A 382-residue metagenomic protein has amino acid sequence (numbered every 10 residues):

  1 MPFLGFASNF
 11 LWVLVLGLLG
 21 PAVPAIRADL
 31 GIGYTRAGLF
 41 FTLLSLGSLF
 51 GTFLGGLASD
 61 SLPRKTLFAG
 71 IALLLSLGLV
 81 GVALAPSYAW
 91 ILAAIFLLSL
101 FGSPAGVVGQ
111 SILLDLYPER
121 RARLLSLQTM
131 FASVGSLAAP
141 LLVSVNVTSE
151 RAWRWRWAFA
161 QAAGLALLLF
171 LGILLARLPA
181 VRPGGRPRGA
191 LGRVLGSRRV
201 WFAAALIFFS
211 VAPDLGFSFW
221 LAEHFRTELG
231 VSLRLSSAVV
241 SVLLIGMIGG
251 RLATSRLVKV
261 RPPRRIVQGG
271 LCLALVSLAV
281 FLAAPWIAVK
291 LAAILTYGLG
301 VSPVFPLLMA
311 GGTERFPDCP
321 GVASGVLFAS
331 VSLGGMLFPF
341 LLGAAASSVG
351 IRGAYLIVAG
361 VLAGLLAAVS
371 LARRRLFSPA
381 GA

Functional and structural regions predicted by a protein language model:
G17, L44-L49, F53, L137 (+3 more regions): Residue-level signature of mid-helix packing/kink "hotspots" within the transmembrane helices of 12-pass Major
L19-G20, R198-S241, I248: Extracytoplasmic gate region of multi-pass secondary transporters
G31, P63, L84-A89, P118 (+2 more regions): Helix-breaking motifs and short loop linkers at transmembrane-helix boundaries and internal kinks in secondary membrane
F50-P86: Conserved MFS/SLC helix-loop-helix module at the cytosolic interface between two early adjacent transmembrane helices
G51-P63, G250-P262, A346: Helix-to-loop junctions at the C-terminal end of transmembrane segments in multipass secondary transporters
A94-M130: Cytoplasmic helix-loop-helix junction between adjacent transmembrane helices in 12-TM secondary transporters
R120, L127-R177: Helix-loop-helix hairpin linking two adjacent transmembrane segments in secondary transporters
R261-L308: C-terminal transmembrane helical hairpin of 12-TM major facilitator-type secondary transporters
